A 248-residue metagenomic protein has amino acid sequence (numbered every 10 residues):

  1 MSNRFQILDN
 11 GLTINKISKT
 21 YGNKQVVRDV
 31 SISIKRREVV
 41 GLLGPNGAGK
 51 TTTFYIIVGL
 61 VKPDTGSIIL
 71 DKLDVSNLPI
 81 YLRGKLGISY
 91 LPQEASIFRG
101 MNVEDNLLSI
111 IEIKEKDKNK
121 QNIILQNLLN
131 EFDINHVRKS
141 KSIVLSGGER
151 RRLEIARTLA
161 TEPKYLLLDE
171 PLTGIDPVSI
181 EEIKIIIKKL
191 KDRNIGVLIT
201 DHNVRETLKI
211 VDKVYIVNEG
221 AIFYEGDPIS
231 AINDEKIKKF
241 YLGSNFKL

Functional and structural regions predicted by a protein language model:
L43-P45: The feature captures the beta-strand-to-loop junction immediately N-terminal to the Walker
V58: Helix-to-loop junction immediately C-terminal to a conserved catalytic motif
L108, N119-V137, K184-K188, K236: Conserved ABC ATPase "signature" region
K141-L145, E149: Conserved ABC ATPase signature
E162: Conserved catalytic motifs of ABC-family nucleotide-binding domains
L166-E170: Catalytic Walker B motif of ABC-type/P-loop ATPase nucleotide-binding domains
